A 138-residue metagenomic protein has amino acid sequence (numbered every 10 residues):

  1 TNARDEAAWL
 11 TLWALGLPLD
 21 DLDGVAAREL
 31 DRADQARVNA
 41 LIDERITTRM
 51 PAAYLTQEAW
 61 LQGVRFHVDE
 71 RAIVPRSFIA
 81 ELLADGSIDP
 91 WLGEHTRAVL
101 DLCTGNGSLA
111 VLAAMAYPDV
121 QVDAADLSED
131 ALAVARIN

Functional and structural regions predicted by a protein language model:
T1-L61: N-terminal auxiliary segments of SAM/dcSAM-dependent transferases
N39-I137: SAM-dependent Rossmann-like transferase core, predominantly class I methyltransferases with a strong bias toward
